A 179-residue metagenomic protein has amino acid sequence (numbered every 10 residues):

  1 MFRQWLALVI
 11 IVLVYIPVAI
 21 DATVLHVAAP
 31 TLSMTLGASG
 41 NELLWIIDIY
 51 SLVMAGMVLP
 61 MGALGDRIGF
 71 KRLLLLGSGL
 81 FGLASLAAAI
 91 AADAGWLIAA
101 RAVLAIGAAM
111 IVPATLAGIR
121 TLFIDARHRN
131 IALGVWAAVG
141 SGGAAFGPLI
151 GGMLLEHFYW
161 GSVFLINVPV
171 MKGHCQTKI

Functional and structural regions predicted by a protein language model:
M1-C175: Transmembrane-helix bundle of Major Facilitator Superfamily
